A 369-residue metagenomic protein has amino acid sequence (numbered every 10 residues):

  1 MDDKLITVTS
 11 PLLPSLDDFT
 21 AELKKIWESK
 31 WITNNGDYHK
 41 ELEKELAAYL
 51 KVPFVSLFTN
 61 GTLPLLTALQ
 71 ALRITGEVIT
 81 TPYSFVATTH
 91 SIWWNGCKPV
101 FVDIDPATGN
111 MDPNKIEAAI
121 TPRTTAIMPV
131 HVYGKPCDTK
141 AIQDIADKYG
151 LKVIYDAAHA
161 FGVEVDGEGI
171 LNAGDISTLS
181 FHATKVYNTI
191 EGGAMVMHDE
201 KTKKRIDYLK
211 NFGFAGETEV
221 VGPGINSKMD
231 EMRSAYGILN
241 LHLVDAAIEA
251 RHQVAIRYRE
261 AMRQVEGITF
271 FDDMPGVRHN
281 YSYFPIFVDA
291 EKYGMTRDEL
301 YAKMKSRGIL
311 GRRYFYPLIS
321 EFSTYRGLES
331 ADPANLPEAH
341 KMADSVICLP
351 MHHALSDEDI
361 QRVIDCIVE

Functional and structural regions predicted by a protein language model:
M1, Q70-A157, E164: PLP-dependent aminotransferase-like
M1-I32, P350: N-terminal "arm"/small-domain region of PLP-dependent enzymes with the aminotransferase-like
W31, N35-E77, Y83, S91-W94 (+2 more regions): Phosphate-binding glycine-rich loop
D37-E45, Y49-P53, N114, A118 (+4 more regions): PLP-dependent aminotransferase class I/II
S56, I79, V100, V153-I154 (+3 more regions): Structural detector of well-ordered beta-strand residues that form the stable sheet scaffold of enzyme domains
Y83, C97, I104, A158-H159 (+4 more regions): Histidine-centered beta-alpha loop that forms part of the nucleotide-sugar donor binding/catalytic region in diverse
Y155-T189, K204, G216-V221: Conserved active-site segment immediately N-terminal to the catalytic lysine that forms the internal aldimine
S180, G193-D199, I238: Short beta-strand-to-turn element immediately C-terminal to the catalytic PLP-Schiff-base lysine in fold type I
